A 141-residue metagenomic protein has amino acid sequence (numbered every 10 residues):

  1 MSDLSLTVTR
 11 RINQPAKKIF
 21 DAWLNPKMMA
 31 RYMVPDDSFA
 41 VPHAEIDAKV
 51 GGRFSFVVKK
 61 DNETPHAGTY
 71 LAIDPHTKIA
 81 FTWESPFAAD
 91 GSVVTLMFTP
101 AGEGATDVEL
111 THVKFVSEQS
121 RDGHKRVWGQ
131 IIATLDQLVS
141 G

Functional and structural regions predicted by a protein language model:
M1-F39: Hydrophobic ligand-binding cavity/cleft-lining segments
S5-T7, E63-G68, D90-T95: Short, surface-exposed coil-to-beta transition loops
R11, K59-D61, S85-A88: Short polar/acidic secondary-structure junctions
A16-K17, L71-T77, M97-D107, G141: A short, structured loop/turn motif at beta-sheet edges
I19-F20, M29, F54, Y70 (+4 more regions): Hydrophobic pocket/interface hotspot
A40-T82: Glycine-rich portal/gate segments that line the openings of hydrophobic small-molecule binding cavities
A80-Q130: Beta-strand/loop substructures that line and gate deep hydrophobic ligand-binding cavities in soluble
I132-S140: Short amphipathic alpha-helical signal-transduction/dimerization elements
